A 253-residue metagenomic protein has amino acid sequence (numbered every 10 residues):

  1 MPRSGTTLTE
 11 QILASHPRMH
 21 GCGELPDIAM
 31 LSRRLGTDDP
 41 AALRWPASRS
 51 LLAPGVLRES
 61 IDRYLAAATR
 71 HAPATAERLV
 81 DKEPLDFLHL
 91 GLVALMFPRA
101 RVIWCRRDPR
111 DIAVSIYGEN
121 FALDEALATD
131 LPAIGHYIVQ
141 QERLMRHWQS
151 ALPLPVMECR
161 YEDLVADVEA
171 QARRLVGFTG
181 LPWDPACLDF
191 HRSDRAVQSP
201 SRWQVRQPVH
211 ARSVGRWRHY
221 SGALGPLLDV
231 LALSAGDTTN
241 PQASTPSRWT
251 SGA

Functional and structural regions predicted by a protein language model:
M1-F97, R101: Phosphate-binding active sites in nucleotide-utilizing proteins
S4, L85-L88, D111, A166 (+1 more regions): Short alpha-helical
Q11, G23, R78-E83, R101-R106 (+3 more regions): Short beta-strand segments
P26-I28, P109-I112, L164-V165: Conserved nucleotide-binding/hydrolysis micro-motifs of P-loop NTPases
A42-L51, G55-E77, I116-E158, A166-A253: PAPS-dependent sulfotransferases, especially Golgi type II membrane carbohydrate sulfotransferases
V93-I116: Conserved phosphate-donor/acceptor-positioning beta-strand/loop module used by diverse small-molecule
